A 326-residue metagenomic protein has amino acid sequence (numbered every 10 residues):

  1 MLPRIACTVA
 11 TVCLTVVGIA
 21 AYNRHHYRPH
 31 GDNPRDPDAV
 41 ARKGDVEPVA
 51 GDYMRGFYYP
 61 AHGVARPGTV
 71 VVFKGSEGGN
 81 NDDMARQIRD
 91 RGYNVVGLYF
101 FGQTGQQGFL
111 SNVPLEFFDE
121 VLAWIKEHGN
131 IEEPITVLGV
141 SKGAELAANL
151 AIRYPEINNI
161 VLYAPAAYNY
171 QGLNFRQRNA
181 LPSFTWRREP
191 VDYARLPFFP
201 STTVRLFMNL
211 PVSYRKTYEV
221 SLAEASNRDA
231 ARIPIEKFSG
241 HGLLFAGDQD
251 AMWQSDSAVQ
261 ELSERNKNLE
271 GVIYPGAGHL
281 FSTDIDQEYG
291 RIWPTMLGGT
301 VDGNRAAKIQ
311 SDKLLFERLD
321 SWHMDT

Functional and structural regions predicted by a protein language model:
Y22-A65: N-terminal cap/lid segment of alpha/beta-hydrolase-fold proteins
R66-G75: Short beta-strand element of the alpha/beta-hydrolase
A85, W253-R265, D286: Short alpha-helix in the alpha/beta-hydrolase fold that links the catalytic acid
D90-G105: Conserved alpha/beta-hydrolase
G108-G129, N149: Alpha/beta-hydrolase active-site loop
G129-S141: Alpha/beta-hydrolase fold nucleophile elbow
V161-I235: Accessory cap/linker subdomain of secreted extracellular hydrolases
F238, L244-A246: Short beta-strand/loop motif that positions the catalytic acidic residue of the alpha/beta-hydrolase fold
